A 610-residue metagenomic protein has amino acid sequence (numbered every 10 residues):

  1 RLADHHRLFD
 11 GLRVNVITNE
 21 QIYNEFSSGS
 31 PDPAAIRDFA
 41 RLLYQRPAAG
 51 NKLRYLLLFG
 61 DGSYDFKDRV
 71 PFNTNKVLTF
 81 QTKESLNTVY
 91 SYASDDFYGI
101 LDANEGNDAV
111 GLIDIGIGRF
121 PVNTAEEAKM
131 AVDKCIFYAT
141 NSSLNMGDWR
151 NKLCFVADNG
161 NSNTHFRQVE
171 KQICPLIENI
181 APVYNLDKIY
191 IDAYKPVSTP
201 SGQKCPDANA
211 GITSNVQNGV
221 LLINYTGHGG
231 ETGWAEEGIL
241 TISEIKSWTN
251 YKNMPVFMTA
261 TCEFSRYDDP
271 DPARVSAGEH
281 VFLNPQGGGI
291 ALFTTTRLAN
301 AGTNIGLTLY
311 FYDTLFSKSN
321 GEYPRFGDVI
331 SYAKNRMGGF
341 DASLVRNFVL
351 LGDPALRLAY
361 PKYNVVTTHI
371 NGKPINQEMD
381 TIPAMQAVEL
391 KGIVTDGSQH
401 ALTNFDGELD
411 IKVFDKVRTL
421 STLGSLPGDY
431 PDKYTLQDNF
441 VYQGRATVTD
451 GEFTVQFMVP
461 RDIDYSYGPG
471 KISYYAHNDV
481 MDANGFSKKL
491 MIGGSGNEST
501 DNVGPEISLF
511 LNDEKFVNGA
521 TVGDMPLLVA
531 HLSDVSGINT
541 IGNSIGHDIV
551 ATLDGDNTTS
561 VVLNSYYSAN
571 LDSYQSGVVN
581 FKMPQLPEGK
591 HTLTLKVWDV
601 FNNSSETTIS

Functional and structural regions predicted by a protein language model:
R1-R445, T449-M458, S466-G468, A476 (+4 more regions): Cysteine-dependent hydrolase recognition
A359, L490-P505, F510-N512, I609-S610: Flexible, low-complexity linkers/stalks enriched in Thr/Pro that connect modular domains
I370-N376, S508-F516: Short, solvent-exposed loop/edge segments of extracellular or virion-exposed proteins
P383-E389, T521-L528: Short coil/turn motif common to extracellular beta-sandwich-like domains
G392-L402, E514-V517, H531-I541: Short amphipathic, basic-aromatic surface patches that mediate peripheral association with negatively charged
H400-D410, L420-G424, V535-G555: Solvent-exposed loop/turn segments flanking beta-strands in beta-repeat/beta-sandwich domains
T454-P460, V578-P584: Exposed aromatic-hydrophobic patches
G470-Y474, P505, P526-A530, G577 (+2 more regions): Short, well-structured beta-strand segments within conserved domains
